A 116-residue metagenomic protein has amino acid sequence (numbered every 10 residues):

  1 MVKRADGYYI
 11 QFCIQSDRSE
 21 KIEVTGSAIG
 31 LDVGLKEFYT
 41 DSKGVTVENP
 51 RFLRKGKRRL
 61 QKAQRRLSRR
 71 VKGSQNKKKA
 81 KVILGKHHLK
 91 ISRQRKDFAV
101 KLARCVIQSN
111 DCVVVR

Functional and structural regions predicted by a protein language model:
K3-R116: Substrate-contacting helices/loops that form the catalytic groove of nucleic-acid and nucleotide-polymer processing
